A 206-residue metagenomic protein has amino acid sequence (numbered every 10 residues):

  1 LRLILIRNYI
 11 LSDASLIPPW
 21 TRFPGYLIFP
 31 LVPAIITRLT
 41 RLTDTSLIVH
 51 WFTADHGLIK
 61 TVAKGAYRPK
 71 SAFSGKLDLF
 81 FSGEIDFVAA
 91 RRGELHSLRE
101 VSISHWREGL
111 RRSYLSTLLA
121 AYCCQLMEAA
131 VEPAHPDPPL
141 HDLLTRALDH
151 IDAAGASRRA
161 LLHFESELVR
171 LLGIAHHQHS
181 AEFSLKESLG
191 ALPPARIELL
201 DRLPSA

Functional and structural regions predicted by a protein language model:
L1-Y26: N-terminal amphipathic/basic-hydrophobic helices that include classical n-h-c signal peptides and signal-anchor
F23-L47, F52-A206: Non-catalytic alpha-helical scaffolds and adjoining flexible linkers that form interface surfaces for assembly
